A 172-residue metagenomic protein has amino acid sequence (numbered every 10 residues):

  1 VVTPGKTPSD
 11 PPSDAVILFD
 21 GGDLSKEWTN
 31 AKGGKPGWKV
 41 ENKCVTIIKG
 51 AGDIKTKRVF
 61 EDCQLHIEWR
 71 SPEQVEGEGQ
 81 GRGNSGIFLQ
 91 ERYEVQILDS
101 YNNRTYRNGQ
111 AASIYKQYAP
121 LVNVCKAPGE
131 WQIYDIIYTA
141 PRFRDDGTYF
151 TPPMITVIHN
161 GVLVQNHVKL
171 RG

Functional and structural regions predicted by a protein language model:
V1-G172: Carbohydrate-interacting regions of secretory-pathway proteins
